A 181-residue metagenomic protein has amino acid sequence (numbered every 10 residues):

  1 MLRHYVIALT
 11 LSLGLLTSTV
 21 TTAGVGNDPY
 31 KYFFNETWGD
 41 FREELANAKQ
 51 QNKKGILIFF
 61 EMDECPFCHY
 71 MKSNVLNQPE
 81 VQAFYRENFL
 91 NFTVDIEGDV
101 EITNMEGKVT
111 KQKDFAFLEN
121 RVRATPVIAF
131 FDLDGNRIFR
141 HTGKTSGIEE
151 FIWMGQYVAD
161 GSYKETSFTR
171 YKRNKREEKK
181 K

Functional and structural regions predicted by a protein language model:
M1-H4: Positively charged n-region of N-terminal signal peptides that target proteins for export
L11, T19-D40, A46-K49, R121 (+2 more regions): Non-globular targeting/processing and membrane-anchoring segments
Q51-P66, N91: Short active-site neighborhood of thiol/selenol oxidoreductases, capturing the structured segment around
D63-Y70, P126-A129: C-type cytochrome heme c attachment motif
M71-N77: N-terminal cap/lid subdomain of alpha/beta-hydrolase-fold enzymes
S73, V94-G98, K181: Glycan-processing catalytic domains of CAZymes
P79-K164: Thioredoxin-like thiol-disulfide oxidoreductase module
